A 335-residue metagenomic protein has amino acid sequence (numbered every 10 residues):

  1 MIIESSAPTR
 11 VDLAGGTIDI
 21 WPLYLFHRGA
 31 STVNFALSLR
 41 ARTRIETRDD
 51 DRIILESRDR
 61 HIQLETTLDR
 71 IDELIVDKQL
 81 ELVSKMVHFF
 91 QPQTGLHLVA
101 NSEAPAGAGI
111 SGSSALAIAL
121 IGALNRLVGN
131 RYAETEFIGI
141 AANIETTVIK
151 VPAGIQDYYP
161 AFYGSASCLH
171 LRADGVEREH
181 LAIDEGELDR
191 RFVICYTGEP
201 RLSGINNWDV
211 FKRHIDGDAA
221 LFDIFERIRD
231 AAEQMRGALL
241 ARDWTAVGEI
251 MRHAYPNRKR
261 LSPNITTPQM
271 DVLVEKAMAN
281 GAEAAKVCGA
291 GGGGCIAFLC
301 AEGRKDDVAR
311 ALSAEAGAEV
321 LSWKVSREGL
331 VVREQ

Functional and structural regions predicted by a protein language model:
M1-A14, I18-W21, F26, N34-F35 (+4 more regions): C-terminal nucleotide
L80, S114-I118, A153: Short alpha-helical patches at coil-to-helix transitions and adjacent helical residues in well-structured domains
P92-L98: Conserved catalytic cysteine-centered active-site region of acyl-thioester-dependent Claisen-condensing enzymes
A104-A108, E283-A285: Short pre-catalytic strand/loop immediately N-terminal to key active-site residues, enriched for Gly-Thr
I110-E134, F162: DPxDG-like acidic metal-binding loop motif
A115, C295-L299: FabD-like malonyl-/acyl-CoA
G292: Glycine-rich phosphate-binding loop
